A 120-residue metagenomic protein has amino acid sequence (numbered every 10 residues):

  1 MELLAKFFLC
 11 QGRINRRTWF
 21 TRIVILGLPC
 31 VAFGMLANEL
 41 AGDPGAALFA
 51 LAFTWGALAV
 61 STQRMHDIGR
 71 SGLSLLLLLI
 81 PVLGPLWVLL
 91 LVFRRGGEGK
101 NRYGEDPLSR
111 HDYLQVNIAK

Functional and structural regions predicted by a protein language model:
M1-I25, A57-L73, L91-K120: Membrane-interface extramembranous regions at the lipid-water interface
P29, I80-L83, I118: Hydrophobic alpha-helical segments
F33-G34, L51-T54, Q63-D67: Short linear motifs at secondary-structure transitions and domain/linker junctions
A41-A59, G72-R94, E98: Selective recognition of hydrophobic, aromatic-rich stretches within alpha-helical transmembrane segments of polytopic
